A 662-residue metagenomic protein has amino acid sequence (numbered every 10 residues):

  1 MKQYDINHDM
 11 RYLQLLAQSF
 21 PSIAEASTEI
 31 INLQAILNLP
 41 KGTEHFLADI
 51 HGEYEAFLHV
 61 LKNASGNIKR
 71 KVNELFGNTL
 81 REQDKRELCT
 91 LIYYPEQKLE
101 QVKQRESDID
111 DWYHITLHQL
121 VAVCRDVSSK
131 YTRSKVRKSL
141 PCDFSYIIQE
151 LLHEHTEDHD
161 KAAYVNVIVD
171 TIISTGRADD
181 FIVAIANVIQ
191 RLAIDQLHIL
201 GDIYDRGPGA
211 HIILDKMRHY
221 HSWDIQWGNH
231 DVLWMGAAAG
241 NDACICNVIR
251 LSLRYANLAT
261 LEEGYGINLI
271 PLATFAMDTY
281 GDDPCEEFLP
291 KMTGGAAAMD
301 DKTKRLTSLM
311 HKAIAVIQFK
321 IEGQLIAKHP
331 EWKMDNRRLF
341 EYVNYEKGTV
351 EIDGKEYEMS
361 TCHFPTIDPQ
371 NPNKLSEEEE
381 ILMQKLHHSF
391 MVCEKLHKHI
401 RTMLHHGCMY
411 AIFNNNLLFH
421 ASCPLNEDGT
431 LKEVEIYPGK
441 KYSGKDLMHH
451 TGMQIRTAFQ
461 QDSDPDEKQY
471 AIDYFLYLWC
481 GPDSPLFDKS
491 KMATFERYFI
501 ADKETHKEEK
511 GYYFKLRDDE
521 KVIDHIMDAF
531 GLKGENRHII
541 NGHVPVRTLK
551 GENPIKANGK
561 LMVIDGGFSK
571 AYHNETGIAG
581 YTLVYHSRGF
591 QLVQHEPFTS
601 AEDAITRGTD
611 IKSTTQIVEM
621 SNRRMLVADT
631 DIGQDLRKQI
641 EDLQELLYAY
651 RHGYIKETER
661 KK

Functional and structural regions predicted by a protein language model:
M1-K662: Feature recognizes metal-dependent phosphohydrolase scaffolds
